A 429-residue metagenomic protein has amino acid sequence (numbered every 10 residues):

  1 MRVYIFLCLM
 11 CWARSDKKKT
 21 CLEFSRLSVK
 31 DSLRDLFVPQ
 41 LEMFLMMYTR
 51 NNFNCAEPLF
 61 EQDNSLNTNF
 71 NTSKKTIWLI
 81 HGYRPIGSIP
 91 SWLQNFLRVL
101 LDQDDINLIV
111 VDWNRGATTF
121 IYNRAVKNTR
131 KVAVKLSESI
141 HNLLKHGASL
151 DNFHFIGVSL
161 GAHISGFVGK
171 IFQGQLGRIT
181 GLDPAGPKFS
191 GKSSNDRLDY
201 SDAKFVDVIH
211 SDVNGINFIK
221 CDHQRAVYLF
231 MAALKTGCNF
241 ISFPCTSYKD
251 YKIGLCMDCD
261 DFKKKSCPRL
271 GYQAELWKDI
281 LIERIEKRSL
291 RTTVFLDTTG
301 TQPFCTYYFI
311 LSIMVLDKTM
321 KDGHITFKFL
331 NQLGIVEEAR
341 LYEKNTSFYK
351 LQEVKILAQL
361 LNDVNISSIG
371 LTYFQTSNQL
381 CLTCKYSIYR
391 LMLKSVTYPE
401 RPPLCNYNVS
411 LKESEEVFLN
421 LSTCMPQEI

Functional and structural regions predicted by a protein language model:
R2-V110, A117-N128, E138-L150, D196-Y200 (+1 more regions): Flexible, membrane-associating and regulatory peripheral segments of lipid-active enzymes
H81, F155-V168: Glycine-rich nucleophile elbow surrounding the catalytic serine of serine-hydrolase chemistry
Y83-I86, N114-T118, L160-A162, A185-K188 (+1 more regions): Solvent-exposed loop/turn segments at secondary-structure junctions within structured extracellular/periplasmic domains
D104, F172-Q175, D202: Short, structured coil segments at secondary-structure junctions
V110-D112, G181: A short glycine-rich beta-strand->turn/loop micro-motif centered on a GG-aromatic cluster
K135-I140, V206: Short, well-ordered amphipathic alpha-helical segments that serve as non-catalytic structural scaffolds within diverse
G147-S159, I179: Alpha/beta-hydrolase fold nucleophile elbow
G177, G181-N217: The feature captures the conserved acid-bearing segment of alpha/beta-hydrolase catalytic domains
